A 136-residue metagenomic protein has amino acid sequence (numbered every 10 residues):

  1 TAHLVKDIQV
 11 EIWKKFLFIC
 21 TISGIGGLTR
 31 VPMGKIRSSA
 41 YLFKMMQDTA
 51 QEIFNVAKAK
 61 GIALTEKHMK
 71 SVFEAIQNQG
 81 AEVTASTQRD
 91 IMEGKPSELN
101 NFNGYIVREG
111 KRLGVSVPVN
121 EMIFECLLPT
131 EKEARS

Functional and structural regions predicted by a protein language model:
T1-K67: Internal alpha-helical scaffold of NAD(P)-dependent oxidoreductase catalytic cores
M45-S136: NAD(P)-dependent Rossmann-like dehydrogenase/reductase catalytic/cofactor-binding core
